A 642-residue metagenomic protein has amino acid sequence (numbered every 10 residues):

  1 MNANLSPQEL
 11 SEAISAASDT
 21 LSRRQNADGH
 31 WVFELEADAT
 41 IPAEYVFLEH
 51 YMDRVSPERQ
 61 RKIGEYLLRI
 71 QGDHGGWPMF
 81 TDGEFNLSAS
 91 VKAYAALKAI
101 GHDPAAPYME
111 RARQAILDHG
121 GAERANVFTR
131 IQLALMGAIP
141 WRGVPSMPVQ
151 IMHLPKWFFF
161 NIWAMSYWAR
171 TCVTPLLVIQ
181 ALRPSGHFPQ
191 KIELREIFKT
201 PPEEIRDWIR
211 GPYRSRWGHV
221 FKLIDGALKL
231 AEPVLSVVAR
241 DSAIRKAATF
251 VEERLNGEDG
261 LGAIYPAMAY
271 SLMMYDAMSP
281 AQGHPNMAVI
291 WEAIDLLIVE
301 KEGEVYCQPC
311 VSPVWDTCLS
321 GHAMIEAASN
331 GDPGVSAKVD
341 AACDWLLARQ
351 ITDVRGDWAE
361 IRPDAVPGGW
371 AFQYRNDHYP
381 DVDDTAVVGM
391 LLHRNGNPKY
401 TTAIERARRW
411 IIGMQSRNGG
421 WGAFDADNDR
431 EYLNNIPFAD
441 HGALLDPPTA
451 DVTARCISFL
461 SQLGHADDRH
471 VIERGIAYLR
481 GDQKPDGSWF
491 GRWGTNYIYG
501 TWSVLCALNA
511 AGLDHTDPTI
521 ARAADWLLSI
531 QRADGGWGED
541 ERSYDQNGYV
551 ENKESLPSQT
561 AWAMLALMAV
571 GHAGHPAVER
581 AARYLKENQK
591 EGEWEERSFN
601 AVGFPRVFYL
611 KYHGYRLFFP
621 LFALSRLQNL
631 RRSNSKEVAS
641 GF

Functional and structural regions predicted by a protein language model:
M1-F642: Preference for long, amphipathic alpha-helical scaffolds in soluble/luminal domains and all-alpha bundles
